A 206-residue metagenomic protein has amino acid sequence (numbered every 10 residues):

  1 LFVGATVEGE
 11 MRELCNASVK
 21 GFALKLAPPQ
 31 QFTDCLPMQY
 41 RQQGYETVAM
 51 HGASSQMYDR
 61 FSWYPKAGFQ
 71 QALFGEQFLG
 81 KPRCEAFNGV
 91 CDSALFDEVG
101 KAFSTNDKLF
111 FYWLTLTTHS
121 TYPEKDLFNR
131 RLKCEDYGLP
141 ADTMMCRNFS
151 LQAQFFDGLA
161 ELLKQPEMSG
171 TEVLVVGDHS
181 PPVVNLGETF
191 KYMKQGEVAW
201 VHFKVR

Functional and structural regions predicted by a protein language model:
L1-R206: Solvent-exposed soluble domains appended to multi-pass membrane proteins
